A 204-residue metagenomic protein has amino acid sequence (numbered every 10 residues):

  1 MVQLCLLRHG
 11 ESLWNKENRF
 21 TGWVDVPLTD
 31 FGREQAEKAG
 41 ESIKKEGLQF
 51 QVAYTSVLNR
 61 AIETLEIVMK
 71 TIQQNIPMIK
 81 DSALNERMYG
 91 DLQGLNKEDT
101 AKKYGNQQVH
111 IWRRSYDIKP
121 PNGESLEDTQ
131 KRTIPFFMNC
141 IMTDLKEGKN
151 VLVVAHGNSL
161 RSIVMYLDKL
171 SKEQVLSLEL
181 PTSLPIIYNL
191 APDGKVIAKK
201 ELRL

Functional and structural regions predicted by a protein language model:
L4, G148-V154, P185: Residue-level preference for the first positions of well-ordered beta-strands
C5, E11-E63, K103, P120-P135 (+1 more regions): Loop-to-helix element that buttresses phosphate recognition and phosphoryl-transfer chemistry
K38-H110, M165-P181, I186-N189, V196: Phosphate-coordination/substrate-recognition cap region in phosphate-metabolizing enzymes
E46-Q49, T143-K149: Glycine-rich phosphate-binding loop signature in dinucleotide/nucleotide-binding domains
T55-L58, A83, R114, K149-N150 (+1 more regions): Short, well-ordered beta-to-alpha junction loops that form the rim of enzyme active sites and present histidine/acidic
Q107-G123: Extended, charge-rich low-complexity interaction segments
G157-S162, I197: GST superfamily/GST-like fold recognition
K200-L204: Short, solvent-exposed aromatic-acidic interface loops
